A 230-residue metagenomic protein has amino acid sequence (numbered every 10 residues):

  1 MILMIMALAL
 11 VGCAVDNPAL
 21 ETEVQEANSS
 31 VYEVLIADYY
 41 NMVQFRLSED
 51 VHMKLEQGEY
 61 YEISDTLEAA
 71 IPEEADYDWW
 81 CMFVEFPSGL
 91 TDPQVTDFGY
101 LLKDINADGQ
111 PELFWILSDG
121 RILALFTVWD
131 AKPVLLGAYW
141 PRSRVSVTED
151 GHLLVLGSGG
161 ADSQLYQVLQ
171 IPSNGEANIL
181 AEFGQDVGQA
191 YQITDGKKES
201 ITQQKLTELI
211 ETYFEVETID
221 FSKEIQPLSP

Functional and structural regions predicted by a protein language model:
M1-M4: Sec-dependent signal peptide recognition, specifically the positively charged N-region followed immediately by
A9-G12: C-terminal motif of bacterial Sec signal peptides marking the signal peptidase cleavage site
A14-T66, L156-P230: Acidic, small-residue rich beta-repeat scaffolds with periodic aromatic anchors
P87-F98, V145-S146, S163: Repeat-based blade/solenoid architectures
T96-I105, S143-L153: Beta-propeller blade termini
N106-L117, E149-L156: Acidic/hydrophobic-patterned starts of short beta strands in beta-sheet-rich repeat architectures
L123-L136, L169-P172: Beta-propeller blade repeat segments, especially FG-GAP/WD-type strand-to-loop junctions in 6- to 7-bladed propeller
L135-R142, N178-G184: Beta-propeller fold detector
